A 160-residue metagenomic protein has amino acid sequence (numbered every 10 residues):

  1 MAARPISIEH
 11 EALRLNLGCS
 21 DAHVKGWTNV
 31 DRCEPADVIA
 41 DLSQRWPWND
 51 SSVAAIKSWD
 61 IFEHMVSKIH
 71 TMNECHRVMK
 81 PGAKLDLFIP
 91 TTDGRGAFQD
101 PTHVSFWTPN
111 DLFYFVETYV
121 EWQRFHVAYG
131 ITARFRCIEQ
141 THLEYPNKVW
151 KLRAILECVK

Functional and structural regions predicted by a protein language model:
M1-A12: Conserved alpha-helix/loop element of class I SAM-dependent methyltransferases that forms part of the SAM/SAH-binding
A2-R4, S20-H23, W122-Q123: Generic detector of short, locally flexible boundary/turn motifs and exposed helical patches
H10-D93: Conserved SAM-binding loop
V66-H76, K80, K84-K160: S-adenosyl-L-methionine-dependent methyltransferase catalytic module, highlighting the catalytic core
